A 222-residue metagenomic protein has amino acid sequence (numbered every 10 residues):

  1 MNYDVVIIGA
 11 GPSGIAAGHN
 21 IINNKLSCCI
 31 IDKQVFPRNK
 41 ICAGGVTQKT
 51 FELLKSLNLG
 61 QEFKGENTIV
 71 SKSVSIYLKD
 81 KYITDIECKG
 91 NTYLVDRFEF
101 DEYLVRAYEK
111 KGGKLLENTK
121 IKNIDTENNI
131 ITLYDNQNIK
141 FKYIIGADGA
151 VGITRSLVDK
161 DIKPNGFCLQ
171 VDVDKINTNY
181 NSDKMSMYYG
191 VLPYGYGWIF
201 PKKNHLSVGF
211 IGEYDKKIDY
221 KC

Functional and structural regions predicted by a protein language model:
M1-V5: Extreme N-terminal starter segment of soluble prokaryotic enzymes
V6, A10, H19-C42: Glycine-rich FAD pyrophosphate-binding loop
G14-I15: N-terminal Rossmann-fold NAD(P) dinucleotide-binding loop
N20, Y103, A107: Rossmann-fold NAD(P)-dependent oxidoreductase module
I41-G44, N91-L94, Y196: Glycine-rich phosphate/pyrophosphate-binding beta-alpha loops
G44-Q48, K163: Short, conserved loop/turn and helix-capping segments at secondary-structure boundaries that abut family-defining
T47-Y103: A conserved beta-strand/loop capping segment in the N-terminal third of enzymes that catalyze redox or closely related
A107-C222: Predominantly flavin-linked oxidoreductase catalytic cores and closely associated redox partners
